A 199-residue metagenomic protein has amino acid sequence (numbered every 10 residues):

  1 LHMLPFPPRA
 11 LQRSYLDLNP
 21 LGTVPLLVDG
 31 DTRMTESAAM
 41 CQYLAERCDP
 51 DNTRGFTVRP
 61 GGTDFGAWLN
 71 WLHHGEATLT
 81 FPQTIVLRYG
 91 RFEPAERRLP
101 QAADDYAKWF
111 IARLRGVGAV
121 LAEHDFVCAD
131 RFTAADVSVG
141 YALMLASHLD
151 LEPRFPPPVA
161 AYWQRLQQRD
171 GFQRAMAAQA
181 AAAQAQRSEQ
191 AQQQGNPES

Functional and structural regions predicted by a protein language model:
L1-Q101: GST-like domain detector, emphasizing the conserved glutathione-binding G-site in the N-terminal thioredoxin-like
P5-P8, A135, A180: Conserved beta-strand edge residues that scaffold enzyme active sites
T32, A142, A180: Flexible loop residues that form catalytic and substrate-binding hotspots at small-molecule/glycan-binding clefts
A45, A142-L143, M176: Active-site-flanking alpha-helical
G55-P60, R174-A182: Short, flexible loop/turn segments with low-complexity composition
L72-D170: GST-like fold's C-terminal all-alpha helical module
A177-S199: Terminal-tail/helix-coil boundary detector
